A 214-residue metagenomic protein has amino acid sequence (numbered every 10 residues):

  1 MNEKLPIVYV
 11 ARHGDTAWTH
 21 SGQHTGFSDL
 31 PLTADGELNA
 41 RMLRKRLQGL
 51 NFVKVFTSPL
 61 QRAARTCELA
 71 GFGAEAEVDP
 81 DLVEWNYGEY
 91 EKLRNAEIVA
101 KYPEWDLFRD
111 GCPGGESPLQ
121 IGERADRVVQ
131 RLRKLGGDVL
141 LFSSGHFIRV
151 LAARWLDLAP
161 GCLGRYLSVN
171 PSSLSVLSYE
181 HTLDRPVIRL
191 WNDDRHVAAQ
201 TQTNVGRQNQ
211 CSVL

Functional and structural regions predicted by a protein language model:
M1-P6, D79, W85-A96, A153-L214: Acidic, low-complexity terminal tails and accessory targeting/binding regions of phosphate-metabolizing enzymes
N2-E3, R41-Y102, D106, L214: Phosphate-coordination/substrate-recognition cap region in phosphate-metabolizing enzymes
V8, G136-F142: Residue-level preference for the first positions of well-ordered beta-strands
V8-T66, G114-D126: Loop-to-helix element that buttresses phosphate recognition and phosphoryl-transfer chemistry
G14, D138, G145, D194: Active-site metal-binding loops of divalent metal-dependent hydrolases
L69, V150, R154: Active-site signature of alpha/beta-hydrolase-fold catalytic machinery across serine- and Asp/Cys-nucleophile hydrolases
A100-Q120: Short glycine/proline- and acidic residue-enriched helix-loop micro-motifs that form flexible lids or anion-recognition
